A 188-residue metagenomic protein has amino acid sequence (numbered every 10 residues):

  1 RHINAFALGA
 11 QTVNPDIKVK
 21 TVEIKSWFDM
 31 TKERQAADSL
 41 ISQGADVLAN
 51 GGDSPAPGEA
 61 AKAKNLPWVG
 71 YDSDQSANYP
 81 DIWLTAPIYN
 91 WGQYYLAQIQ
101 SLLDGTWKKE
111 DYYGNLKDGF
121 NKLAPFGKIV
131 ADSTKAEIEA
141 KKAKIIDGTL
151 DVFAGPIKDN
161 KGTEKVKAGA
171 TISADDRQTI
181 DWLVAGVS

Functional and structural regions predicted by a protein language model:
R1-S188: A residue-level marker of the well-folded mature domains of exported/periplasmic proteins
